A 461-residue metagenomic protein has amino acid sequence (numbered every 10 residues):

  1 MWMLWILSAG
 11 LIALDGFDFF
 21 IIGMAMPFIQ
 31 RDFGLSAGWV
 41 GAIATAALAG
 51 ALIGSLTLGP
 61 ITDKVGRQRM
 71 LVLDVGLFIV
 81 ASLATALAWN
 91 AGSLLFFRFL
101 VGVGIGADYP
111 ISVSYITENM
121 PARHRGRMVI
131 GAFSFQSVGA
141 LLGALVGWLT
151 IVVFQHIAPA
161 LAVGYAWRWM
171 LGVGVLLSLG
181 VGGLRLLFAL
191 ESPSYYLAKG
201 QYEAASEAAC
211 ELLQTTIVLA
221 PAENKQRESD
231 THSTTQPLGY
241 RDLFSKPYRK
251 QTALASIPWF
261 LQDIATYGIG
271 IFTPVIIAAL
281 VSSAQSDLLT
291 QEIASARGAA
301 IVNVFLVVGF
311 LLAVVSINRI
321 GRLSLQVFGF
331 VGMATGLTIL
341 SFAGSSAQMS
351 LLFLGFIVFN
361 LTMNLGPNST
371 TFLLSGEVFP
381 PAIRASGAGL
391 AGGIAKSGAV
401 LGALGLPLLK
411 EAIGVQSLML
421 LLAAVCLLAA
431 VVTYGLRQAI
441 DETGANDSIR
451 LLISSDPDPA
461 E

Functional and structural regions predicted by a protein language model:
M1-E461: Transmembrane-helix signature of 12-pass secondary carriers
